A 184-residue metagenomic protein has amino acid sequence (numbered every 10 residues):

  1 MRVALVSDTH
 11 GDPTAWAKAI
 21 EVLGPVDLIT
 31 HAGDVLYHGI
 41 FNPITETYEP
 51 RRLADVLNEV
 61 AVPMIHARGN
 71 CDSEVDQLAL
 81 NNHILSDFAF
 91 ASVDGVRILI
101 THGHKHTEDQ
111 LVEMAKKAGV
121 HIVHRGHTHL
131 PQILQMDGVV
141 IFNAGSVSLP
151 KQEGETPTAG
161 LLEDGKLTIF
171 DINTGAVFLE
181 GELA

Functional and structural regions predicted by a protein language model:
M1-A4, F90-L99, Q135-I141, D164-T168: Beta-strand-turn-beta hairpins that frame and shape the catalytic cleft of phosphate-ester-processing enzymes
R2, V60, L161-A184: Acidic, histidine-bearing metal-coordination/catalytic regions of metal-dependent phosphoesterases
R2-S92: Core catalytic region of metal-dependent phosphoesterases/phosphodiesterases, especially metallo-beta-lactamase-like
L5-S7, I29-D34, M64-N70, L99-H102 (+2 more regions): Active-site neighborhood of phospho(di)ester-bond hydrolases with catalytic His/Asp-centered motifs
H10, C71, K105, S148 (+1 more regions): Residue-level detector of flexible, active-site-proximal loop/helix-junction positions within diverse enzyme catalytic
F41-P43, D76-L80, S86, Q110-V112 (+3 more regions): Short, well-ordered secondary-structure micro-motifs
H104-I172: Conserved beta-sheet core of the metallophosphoesterase superfamily
